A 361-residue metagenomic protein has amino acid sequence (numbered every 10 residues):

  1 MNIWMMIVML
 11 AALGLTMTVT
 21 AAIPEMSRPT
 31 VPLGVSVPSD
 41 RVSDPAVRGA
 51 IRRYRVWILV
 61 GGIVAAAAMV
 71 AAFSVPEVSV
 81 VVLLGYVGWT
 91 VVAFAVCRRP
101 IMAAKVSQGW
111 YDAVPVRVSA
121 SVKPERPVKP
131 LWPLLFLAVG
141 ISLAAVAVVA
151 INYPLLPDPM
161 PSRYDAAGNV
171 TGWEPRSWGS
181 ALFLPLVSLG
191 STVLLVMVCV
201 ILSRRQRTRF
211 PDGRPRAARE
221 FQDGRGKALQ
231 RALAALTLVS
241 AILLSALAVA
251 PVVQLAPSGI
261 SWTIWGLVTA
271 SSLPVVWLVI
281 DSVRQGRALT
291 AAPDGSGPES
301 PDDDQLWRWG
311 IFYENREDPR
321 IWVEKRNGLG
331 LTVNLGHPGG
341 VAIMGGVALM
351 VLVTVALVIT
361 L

Functional and structural regions predicted by a protein language model:
M1, Q108-W132, N169-V170, L202-F210 (+1 more regions): Cytoplasmic juxtamembrane interface segments
M1-D112, L134-V139, V146-P159, L184 (+1 more regions): Transmembrane-helix bundle segments that line or gate the permeation/cavity pathway in multi-pass membrane proteins
M1-V8, R48-G85, A145-A181, L238-Q285 (+1 more regions): Long, highly hydrophobic alpha-helical transmembrane signal-anchor segments
T20-T30, G34, V114, V118-V122 (+1 more regions): Membrane-proximal soluble regions of multi-pass membrane proteins
P45-G61, A120-I141, E220-S240, W309-I311 (+1 more regions): Loop-to-transmembrane boundary segments
I58-I63, R176-L195, G340-M350: Short, surface-exposed, low-complexity cationic segments
V200-R225: Cytoplasmic juxtamembrane regions at transmembrane-helix boundaries
L352-L361: Juxtamembrane boundary at the C-terminal end of a transmembrane helix
